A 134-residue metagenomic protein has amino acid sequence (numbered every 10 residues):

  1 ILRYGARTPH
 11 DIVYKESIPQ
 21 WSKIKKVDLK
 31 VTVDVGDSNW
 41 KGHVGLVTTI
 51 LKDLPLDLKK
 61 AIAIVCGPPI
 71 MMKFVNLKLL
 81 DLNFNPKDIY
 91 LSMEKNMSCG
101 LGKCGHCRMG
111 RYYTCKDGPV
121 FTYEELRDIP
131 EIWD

Functional and structural regions predicted by a protein language model:
I1-N96: FNR/FR-type flavoprotein reductase catalytic core
I12, L101, E125: Short acidic, gly/pro-rich beta-turn/loop elements at beta-sheet edges and active-site/ligand-binding grooves
I70, E94-P119: Local cysteine-cluster metal-coordination motifs and their immediate loop/turn environment, predominantly Fe-S cluster
G110-D134: Non-heme iron-sulfur electron-transfer modules
